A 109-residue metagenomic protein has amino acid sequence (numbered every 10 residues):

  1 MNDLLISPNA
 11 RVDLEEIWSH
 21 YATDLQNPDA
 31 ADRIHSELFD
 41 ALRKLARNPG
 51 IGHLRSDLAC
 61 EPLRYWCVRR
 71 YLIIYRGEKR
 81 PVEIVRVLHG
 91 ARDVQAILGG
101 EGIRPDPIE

Functional and structural regions predicted by a protein language model:
M1-H35: Arg/Lys-rich, positively charged N-terminal/basic patches that mediate binding to nucleic acids
P8, D13, A41-K44, Y65 (+1 more regions): Residue-level recognition of specific faces of alpha-helices
S19, D40-R43, R86: Generic alpha-helical structural context detector
R33, H53-R55, A96-I97: Short, hydrophobic secondary-structure boundary micro-motifs
D40-C67: A short, surface-exposed loop/turn module that caps and links secondary-structure elements
V68-L72, R76-E109: Enriched for short, Lys/Arg-rich terminal
